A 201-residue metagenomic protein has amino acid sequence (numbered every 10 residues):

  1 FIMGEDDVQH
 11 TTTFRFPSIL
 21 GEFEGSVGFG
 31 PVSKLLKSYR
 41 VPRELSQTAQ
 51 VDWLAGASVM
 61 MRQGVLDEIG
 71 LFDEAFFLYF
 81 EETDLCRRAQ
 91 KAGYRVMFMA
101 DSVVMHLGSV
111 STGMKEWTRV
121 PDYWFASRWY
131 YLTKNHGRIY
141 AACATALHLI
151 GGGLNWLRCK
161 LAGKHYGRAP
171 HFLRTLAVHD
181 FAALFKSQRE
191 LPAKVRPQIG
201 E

Functional and structural regions predicted by a protein language model:
F1-I69: Acidic/His-rich active-site region of diverse nucleotide-sugar glycosyltransferases
I2-I19, M114, T118-A146: Compositionally biased, charge-rich terminal segments
S26, K134-N135, K160: Alpha-helical structural context
E44-Q47, D52-V103: A short, conserved alpha-helix in the catalytic core of glycosyltransferases
G64, E68, R88, Y130 (+2 more regions): Residue-level signal for well-ordered alpha-helical scaffold segments within enzymatic catalytic domains
T118-A126, R138-E201: Non-catalytic, C-terminal membrane-associated alpha-helical segments of glycosyltransferases
